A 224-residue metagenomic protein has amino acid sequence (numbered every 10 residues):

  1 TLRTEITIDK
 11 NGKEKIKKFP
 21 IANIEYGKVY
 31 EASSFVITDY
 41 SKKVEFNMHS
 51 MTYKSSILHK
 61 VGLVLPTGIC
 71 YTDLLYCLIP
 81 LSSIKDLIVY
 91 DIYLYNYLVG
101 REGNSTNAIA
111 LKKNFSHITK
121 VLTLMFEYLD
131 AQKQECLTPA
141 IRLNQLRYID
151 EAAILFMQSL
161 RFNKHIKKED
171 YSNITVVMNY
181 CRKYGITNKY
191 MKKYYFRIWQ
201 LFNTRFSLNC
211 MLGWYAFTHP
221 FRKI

Functional and structural regions predicted by a protein language model:
T1-Y90, Y95-K112: Donor-binding/catalytic cores of nucleotide-activated saccharide and glycerol-phosphate transferases/polymerases
F46, L63, L81-I84, V89-Y90 (+3 more regions): Gram-positive cell-envelope targeting signals
L94-R101, N107-E135, E151-Q158, F162-G185: Catalytic core of nucleotide-sugar-dependent glycosyltransferases
C136-L146: All-alpha amphipathic helical-bundle segments outside canonical DNA-binding/catalytic cores that form hydrophobic
L160-I224: Membrane-interface aromatic/basic loop that binds lipid-linked glycans or pyrophosphate carriers, typified by
